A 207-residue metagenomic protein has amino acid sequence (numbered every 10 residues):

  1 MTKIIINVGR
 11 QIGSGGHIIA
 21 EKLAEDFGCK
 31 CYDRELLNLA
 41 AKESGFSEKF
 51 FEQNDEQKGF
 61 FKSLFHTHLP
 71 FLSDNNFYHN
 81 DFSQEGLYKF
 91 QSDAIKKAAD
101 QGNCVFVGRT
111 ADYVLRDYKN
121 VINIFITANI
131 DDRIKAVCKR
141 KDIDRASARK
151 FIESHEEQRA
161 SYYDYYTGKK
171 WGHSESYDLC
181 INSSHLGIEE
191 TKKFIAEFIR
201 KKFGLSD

Functional and structural regions predicted by a protein language model:
T2-R10, G102: Pre-Walker A (Motif I) flank of P-loop NTPase domains
V8-E21: Glycine-rich phosphate-binding P-loop
K30-A41: Short beta-strand-centered segment that lines the nucleotide-binding/catalytic pocket of NTP-utilizing
A41-N103: ATP-dependent small-molecule kinase phosphotransfer cores that center on conserved nucleotide phosphate-binding segments
F61-P70, D144-E189: Small-molecule kinase domains that catalyze NTP-dependent phosphoryl transfer to phosphate-bearing small molecules
A98, V114-D117: RNA pseudouridine synthases
D117-R140, R145-E153: Conserved phosphate-donor/acceptor-positioning beta-strand/loop module used by diverse small-molecule
